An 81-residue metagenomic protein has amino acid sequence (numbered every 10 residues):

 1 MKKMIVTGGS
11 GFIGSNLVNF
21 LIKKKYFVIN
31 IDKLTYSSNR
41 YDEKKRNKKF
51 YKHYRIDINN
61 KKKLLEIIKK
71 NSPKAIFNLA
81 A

Functional and structural regions predicted by a protein language model:
M1-A81: N-terminal Rossmann-like NAD(P)+-binding domain of SDR-like oxidoreductases, especially those catalyzing
